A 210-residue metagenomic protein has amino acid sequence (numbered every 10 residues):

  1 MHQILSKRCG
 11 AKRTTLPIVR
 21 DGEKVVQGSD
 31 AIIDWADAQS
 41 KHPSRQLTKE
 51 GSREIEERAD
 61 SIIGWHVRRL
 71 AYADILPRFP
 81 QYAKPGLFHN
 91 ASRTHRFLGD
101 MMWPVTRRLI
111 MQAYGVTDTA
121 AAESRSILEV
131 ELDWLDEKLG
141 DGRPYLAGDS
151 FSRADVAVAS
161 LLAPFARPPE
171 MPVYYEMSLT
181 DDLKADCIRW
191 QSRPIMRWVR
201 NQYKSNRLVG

Functional and structural regions predicted by a protein language model:
M1-H95: GST-like domain detector, emphasizing the conserved glutathione-binding G-site in the N-terminal thioredoxin-like
L16, R153, A157-V158, W198-Q202: Long, contiguous hydrophobic alpha-helical segments, chiefly transmembrane helices and signal peptides
W35, K138, N201-S205: C-terminal alpha-helix
S40, L139-G142, N206: A general structural signal marking secondary-structure boundaries and capping sites
G51-E54, R58, E123-V130, W134 (+1 more regions): A non-catalytic, amphipathic alpha-helix used as a structural packing/dimerization or gating element in enzyme scaffolds
E56, T117-A120, S124, C187-Q191: Generic alpha-helical structural element
G64-E176: GST-like fold's C-terminal all-alpha helical module
L161-V209: Short His-centered aromatic/hydrophobic patch
